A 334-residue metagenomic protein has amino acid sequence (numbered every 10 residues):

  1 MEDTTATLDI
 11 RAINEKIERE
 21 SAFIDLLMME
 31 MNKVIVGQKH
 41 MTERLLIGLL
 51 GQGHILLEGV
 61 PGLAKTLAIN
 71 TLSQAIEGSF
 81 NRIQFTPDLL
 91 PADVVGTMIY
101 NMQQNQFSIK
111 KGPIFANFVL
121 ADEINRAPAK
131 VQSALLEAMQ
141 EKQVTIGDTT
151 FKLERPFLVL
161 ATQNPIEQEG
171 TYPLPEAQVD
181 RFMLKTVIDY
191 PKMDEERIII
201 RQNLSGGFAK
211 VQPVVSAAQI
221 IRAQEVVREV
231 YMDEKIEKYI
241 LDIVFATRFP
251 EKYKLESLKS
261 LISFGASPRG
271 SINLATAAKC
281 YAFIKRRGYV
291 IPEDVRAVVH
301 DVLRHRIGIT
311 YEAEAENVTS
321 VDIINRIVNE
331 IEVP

Functional and structural regions predicted by a protein language model:
M1-I17, P250-P334: C-terminal engagement/docking regions of AAA+ P-loop ATPases
I13-S21, V34, T171-Y172, K185-S257 (+4 more regions): Conserved C-terminal "switch" segment of AAA+ ATPases
I17-L63, F245: Pre-Walker A (pre-P-loop) alpha-helix and adjacent loop at the N terminus of AAA/AAA+ ATPase modules, a conserved
R44-I47, Y100-L120: Conserved alpha-helical scaffold flanking the Walker A/P-loop in AAA+ ATPase domains
L49-T86: Walker A/P-loop
E58, S79-A92, D148-R155: Short beta-strand-centered segment that lines the nucleotide-binding/catalytic pocket of NTP-utilizing
S108-N117, I146-Q163, L174-M183: AAA+/SF3 P-loop NTPase mechanochemical coupling elements
P113-Q140, E154, E169-Q178, Y190-I198: Conserved AAA+/SF3 P-loop NTPase catalytic/coupling segment centered on the Walker-B
